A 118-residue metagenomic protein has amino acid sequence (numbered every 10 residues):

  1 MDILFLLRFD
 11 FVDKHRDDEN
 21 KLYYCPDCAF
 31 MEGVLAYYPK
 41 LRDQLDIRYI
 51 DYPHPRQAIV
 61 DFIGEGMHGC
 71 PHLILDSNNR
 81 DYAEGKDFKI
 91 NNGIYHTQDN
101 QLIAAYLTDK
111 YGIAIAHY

Functional and structural regions predicted by a protein language model:
D2-Y118: GST-like domain detector, emphasizing the conserved glutathione-binding G-site in the N-terminal thioredoxin-like
